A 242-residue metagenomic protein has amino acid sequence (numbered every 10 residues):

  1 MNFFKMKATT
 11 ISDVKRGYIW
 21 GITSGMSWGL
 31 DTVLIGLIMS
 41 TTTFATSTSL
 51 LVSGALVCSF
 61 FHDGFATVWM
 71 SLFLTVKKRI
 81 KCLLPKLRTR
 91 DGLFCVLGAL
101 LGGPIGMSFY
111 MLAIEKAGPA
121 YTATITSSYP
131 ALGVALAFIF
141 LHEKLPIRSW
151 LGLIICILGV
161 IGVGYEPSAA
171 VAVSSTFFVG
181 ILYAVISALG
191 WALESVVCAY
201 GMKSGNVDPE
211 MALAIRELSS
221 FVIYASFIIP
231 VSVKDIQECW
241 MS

Functional and structural regions predicted by a protein language model:
M1-L30, S40-G98, M111, L145-I154 (+3 more regions): Membrane-interface interhelical linkers
W20, S27, L34, L101-G102 (+6 more regions): Hydrophobic residues within membrane-embedded alpha-helical segments of Major Facilitator Superfamily
G29, V33, G64, L100-P104 (+5 more regions): Hydrophobic/small/kink-forming positions within alpha-helical transmembrane segments of polytopic membrane proteins
G36, M111, A137-F138, A199: Small-residue-mediated transmembrane helix hinge/kink sites in multi-pass secondary transporters
F65, I125-I139, I154-I155, S219-I223: Alpha-helical transmembrane segments of compact multi-pass small-molecule transporters, enriched in specific families
V96-G118: Hydrophobic alpha-helical transmembrane segments of integral membrane proteins
K116-S128, A214: Replace "multi-pass membrane enzymes" with "multi-pass membrane proteins
